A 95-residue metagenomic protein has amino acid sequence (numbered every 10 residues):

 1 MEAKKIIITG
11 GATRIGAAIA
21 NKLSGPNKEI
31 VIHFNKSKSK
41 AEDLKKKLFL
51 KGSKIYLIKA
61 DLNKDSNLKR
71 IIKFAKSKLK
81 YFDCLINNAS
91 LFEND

Functional and structural regions predicted by a protein language model:
K5-I8, L85-I86: Conserved hydrophobic beta-strands of the Rossmann-like cofactor-binding core in SDR/related NAD(P)H-dependent
A12-R14: Conserved glycine-rich cofactor-binding loop
A17-N21: Residues forming the Rossmann-fold NAD(P)(H) cofactor-binding site
K28-E42: Conserved glycine-rich Rossmann-like NAD(P)H-binding loop of the short-chain dehydrogenase/reductase
K38, K59-I71: The beta1-alpha1 cofactor-binding region of Rossmann-like NAD(H)/NADP(H)-dependent oxidoreductases
I55-L57: Hydrophobic/aromatic anchor residues within beta-strands of the central parallel beta-sheet of Rossmann-like
A75-K80: Glycine-rich phosphate-binding loop signature in dinucleotide/nucleotide-binding domains
N88-E93: Conserved NAD(P)H cofactor-binding loop of Rossmann-fold oxidoreductase domains
